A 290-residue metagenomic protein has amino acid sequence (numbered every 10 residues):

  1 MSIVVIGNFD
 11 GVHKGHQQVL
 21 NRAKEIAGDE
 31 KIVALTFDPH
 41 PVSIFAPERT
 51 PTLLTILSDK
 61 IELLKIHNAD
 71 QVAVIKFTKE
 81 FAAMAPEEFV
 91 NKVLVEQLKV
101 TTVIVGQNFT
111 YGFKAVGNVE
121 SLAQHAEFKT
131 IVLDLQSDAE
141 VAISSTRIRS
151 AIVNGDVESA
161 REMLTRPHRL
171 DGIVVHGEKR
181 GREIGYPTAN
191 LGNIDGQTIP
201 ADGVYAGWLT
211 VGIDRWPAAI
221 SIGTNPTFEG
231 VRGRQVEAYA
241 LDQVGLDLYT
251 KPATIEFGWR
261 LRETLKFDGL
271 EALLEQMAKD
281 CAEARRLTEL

Functional and structural regions predicted by a protein language model:
M1-L57, E62: N-terminal catalytic cores of NTP/NDP-binding nucleotidyl/phosphoryl-transfer enzymes
H13, L64, V103, A160 (+2 more regions): Residue-level signal for inorganic ion chemistry
Q18, D59, S159-R166, A272-E283: A non-catalytic, amphipathic alpha-helix used as a structural packing/dimerization or gating element in enzyme scaffolds
K31-V33, D70-Q71, T101, K129: Residues at the starts of beta-strands that form the adenosine-phosphate
D59-V72: A glycine-rich helix N-cap at a beta->alpha junction
K76: Beta-strand-loop-alpha "switch" segments that mediate conformational coupling across diverse proteins
A83-T188, D268-A272: Classical nucleotidyltransferase
G177-L290: Phosphate/ribose-recognition catalytic cores of enzymes acting on nucleotide-derived substrates
